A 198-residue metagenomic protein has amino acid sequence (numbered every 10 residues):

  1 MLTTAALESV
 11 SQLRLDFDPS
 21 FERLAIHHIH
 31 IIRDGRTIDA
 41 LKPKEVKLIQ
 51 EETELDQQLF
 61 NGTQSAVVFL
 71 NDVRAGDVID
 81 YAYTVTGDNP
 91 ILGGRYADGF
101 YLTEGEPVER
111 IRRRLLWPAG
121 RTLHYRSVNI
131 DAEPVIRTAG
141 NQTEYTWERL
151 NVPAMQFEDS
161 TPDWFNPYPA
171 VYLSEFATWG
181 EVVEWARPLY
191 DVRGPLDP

Functional and structural regions predicted by a protein language model:
M1-V108, R112, R149, T178-W179 (+1 more regions): Lumenal/extracellular ectodomains and adaptor appendage modules of the eukaryotic vesicle/secretory system
T86-P198: Secretory-pathway-linked proteins and extracytosolic
